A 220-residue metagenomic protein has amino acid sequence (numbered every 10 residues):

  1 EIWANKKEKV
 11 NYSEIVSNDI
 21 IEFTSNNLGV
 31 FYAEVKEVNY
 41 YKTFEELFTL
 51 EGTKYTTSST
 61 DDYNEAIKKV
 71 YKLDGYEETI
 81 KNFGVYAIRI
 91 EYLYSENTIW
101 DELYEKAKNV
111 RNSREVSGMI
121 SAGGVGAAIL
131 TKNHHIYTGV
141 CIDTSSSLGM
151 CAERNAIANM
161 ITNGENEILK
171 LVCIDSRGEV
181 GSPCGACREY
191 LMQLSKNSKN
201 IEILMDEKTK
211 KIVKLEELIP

Functional and structural regions predicted by a protein language model:
E1-S17: Compositionally biased, charged N-terminal/linker segments
E22-T24: A generic structural signal for residues embedded in beta-strands
V30-Y40: Short beta-strand-centered aromatic/proline hotspots
L47-N97: Contiguous surface segments at macromolecular interaction interfaces
N97-S117, E165-P220: C-terminal binding/interaction regions
S121-T131: Short beta-strand scaffold segments in enzyme catalytic cores
H135-I136: Hydrophobic "anchor" residues
V140-R154: Compact, glycine-rich, soluble single-domain proteins
